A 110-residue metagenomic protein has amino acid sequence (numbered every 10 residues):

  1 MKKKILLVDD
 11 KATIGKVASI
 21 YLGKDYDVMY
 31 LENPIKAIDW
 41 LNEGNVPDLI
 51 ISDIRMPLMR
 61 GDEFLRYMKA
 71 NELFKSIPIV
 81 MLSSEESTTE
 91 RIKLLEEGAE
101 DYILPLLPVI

Functional and structural regions predicted by a protein language model:
A12-Y30, K36: Two-component/phosphorelay signaling modules centered on CheY-like receiver
Y30-L49: Acidic, metal-coordinating helix/loop segments flanking the phosphotransfer/catalytic sites of two-component signaling
D53, S83: Active-site residues of response regulator receiver
M56: Receiver (REC) domain active-site loop signature in two-component systems and cognate sites in sensor histidine kinases
E86-T89, P108: Conserved phosphotransfer active-site motifs of two-component signaling proteins, especially the receiver
L104-L106: A Lys-centered signature of the CheY-like receiver
